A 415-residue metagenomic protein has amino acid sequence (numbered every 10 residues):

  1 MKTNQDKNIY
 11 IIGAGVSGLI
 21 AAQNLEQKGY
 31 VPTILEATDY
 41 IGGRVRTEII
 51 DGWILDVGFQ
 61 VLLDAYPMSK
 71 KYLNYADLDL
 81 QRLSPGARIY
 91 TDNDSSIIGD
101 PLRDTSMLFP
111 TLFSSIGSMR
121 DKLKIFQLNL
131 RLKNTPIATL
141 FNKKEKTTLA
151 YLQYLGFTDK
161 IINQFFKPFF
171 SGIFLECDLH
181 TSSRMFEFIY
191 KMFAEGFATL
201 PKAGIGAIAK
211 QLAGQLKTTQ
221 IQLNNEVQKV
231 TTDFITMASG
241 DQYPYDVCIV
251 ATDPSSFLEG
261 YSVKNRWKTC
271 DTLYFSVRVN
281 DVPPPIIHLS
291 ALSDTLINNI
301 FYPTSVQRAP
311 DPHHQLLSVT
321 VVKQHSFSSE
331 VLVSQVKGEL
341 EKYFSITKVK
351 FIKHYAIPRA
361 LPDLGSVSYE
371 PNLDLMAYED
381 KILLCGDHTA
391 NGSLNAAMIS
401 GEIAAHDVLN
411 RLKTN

Functional and structural regions predicted by a protein language model:
N4, G117, Q127-K229, D233-F234: Active-site/ligand-binding neighborhood in enzyme catalytic cores
N4, Q228-S334, K342-Y343: Mid-domain catalytic core of redox enzymes that form a hydrophobic substrate pocket/lid adjacent to a catalytic redox
K7-I34: N-terminal Rossmann-like FAD-binding beta1-loop-alpha1 element of flavoenzymes
I9, Y30-P32, L80, C248 (+1 more regions): Hydrophobic anchor at the start of a short beta-strand that flanks the dinucleotide cofactor-binding loop
V16-S17, I41, S400: Hydrophobic/small residue at the entry helix of a nucleotide-binding pocket
E26-I50: Glycine-rich FAD pyrophosphate-binding loop
D51-R131, T135-T139, T148: Dinucleotide-binding Rossmann-like beta1-alpha1 core, especially the glycine-rich loop that anchors the ADP
A309-N415: Conserved flavin/dinucleotide-binding core of flavoenzymes
